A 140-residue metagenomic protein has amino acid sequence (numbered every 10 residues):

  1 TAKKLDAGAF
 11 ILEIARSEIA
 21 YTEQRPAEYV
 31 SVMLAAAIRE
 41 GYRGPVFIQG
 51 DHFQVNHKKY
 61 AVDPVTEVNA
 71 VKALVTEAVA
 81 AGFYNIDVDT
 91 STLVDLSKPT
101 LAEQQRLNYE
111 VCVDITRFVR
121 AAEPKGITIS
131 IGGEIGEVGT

Functional and structural regions predicted by a protein language model:
T1, I19-T22, Q49-V71, T140: Active-site mouth loops of central-metabolism enzymes
A2, N69-K72, V79-Y84, P99 (+2 more regions): Active-site capping/gating regions of soluble enzymes
A2-V46: Glycine-rich, positively charged N-terminal anion/phosphate-binding segment
G8-I14, G44-D51, Y84-V88, I129-I135: Hydrophobic faces of well-ordered beta-strands that scaffold small-molecule active sites in alpha/beta enzyme cores
F10-A27, V55-K58, V88-R106: Glycine-rich, proline-tolerant flexible connector loops at the mouths of alpha/beta enzymes
E23-V32, K58-T76, Q105-D114: Glycine-rich anion/phosphate-binding loops
A27-G50, E103-I131: Alpha-helix-loop-beta-strand connector modules within alpha/beta enzyme cores
P45-D63, A73-L93: Long, hydrophobic/aromatic-enriched structural stretches that serve as scaffold segments
